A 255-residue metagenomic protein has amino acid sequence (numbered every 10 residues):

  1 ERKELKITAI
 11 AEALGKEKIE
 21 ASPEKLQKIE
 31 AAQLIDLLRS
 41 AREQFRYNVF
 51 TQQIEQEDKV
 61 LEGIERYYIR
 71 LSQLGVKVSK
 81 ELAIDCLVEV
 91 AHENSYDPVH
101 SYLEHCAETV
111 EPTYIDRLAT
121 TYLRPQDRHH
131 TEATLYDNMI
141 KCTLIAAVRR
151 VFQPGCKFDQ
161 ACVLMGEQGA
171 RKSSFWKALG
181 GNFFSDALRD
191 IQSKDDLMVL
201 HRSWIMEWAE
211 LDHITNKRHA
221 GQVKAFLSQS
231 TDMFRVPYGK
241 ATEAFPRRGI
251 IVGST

Functional and structural regions predicted by a protein language model:
E1-R117, R124-D127, T131-N138: N-terminal nucleic-acid engagement/recognition segments and initiation subdomains in replication, restriction
Q44-Y47, F183-D186, S230-R235: Short secondary-structure junctions
A91-I205: P-loop NTPase catalytic core of nucleic-acid-dependent motor ATPases
M139, R218, P246: Charged, alpha-helix-enriched surfaces in structured cytosolic catalytic cores of large nucleotide-utilizing machines
G166-G169, E210-D212, L227, T255: Short, flexible loop/turn elements at secondary-structure junctions
D196-H201, R235-S254: AAA+/SF3 P-loop NTPase mechanochemical coupling elements
W204-L227: Conserved AAA+/SF3 P-loop NTPase catalytic/coupling segment centered on the Walker-B
A220-E243: Conserved catalytic/switch belt of AAA+ P-loop NTPases
